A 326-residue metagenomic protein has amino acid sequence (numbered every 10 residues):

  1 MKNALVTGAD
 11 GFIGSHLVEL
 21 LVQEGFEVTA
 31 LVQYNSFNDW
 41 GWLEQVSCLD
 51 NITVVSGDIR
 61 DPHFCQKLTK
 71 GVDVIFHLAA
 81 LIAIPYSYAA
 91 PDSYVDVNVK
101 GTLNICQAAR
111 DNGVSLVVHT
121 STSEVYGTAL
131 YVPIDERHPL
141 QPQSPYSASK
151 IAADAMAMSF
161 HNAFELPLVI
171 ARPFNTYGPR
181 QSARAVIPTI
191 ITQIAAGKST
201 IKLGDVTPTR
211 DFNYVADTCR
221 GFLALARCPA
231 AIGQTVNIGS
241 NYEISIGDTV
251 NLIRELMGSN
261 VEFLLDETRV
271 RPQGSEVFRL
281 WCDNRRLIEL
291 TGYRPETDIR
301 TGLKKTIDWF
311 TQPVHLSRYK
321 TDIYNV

Functional and structural regions predicted by a protein language model:
M1-T176, W309-F310, H315, Y319 (+1 more regions): N-terminal Rossmann-like NAD(P)+-binding domain of SDR-like oxidoreductases, especially those catalyzing
A9, Y34-N35, P179-S182, V206 (+1 more regions): Structured loop/turn residues at secondary-structure junctions
A30, G57, A195-V326: C-terminal substrate-binding subdomain of Rossmann-fold SDR/epimerase-dehydratase oxidoreductases
Y34, S115-V118, T128-L130, E165 (+3 more regions): Proline-centered turn/helix-capping motifs that create local helix->coil transitions or kinks
L43, S87, I190, L203-V206: Generic structural signal for conserved hydrophobic packing positions in ordered secondary structure
H63-Q66, D73, P85, D92 (+10 more regions): Residues in well-ordered alpha-helical elements
N104, N175, Q181, P208-R210: Heptad-repeat alpha-helical coiled-coil signaling segments
A152, M156, F160, T189-I190 (+2 more regions): Hydrophobic alpha-helix immediately C-terminal to the catalytic Tyr-X-X-X-Lys motif of short-chain
